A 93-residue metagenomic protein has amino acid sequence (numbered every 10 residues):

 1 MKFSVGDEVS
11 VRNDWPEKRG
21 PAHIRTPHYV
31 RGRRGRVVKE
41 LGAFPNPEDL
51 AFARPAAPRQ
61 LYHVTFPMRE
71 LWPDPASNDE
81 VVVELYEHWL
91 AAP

Functional and structural regions predicted by a protein language model:
M1-V5, S10-P93: Basic/aromatic-rich interaction segments and small domains that mediate binding to polyanionic partners
